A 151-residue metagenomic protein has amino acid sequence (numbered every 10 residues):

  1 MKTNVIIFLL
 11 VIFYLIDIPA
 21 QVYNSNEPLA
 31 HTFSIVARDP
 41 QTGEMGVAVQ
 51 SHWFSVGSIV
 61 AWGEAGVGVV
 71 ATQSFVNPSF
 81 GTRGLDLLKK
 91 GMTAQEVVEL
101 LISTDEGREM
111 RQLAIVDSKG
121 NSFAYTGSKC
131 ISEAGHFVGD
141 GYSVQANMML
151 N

Functional and structural regions predicted by a protein language model:
M1-V5: Positively charged n-region of N-terminal signal peptides that target proteins for export
I6-L10: Sec-dependent N-terminal signal peptides
L15-D17: N-terminal signal peptide c-region/cleavage motif recognized by signal peptidases
Q21-N151: Alpha/propeptide regions of enzymes that mature by internal proteolysis
